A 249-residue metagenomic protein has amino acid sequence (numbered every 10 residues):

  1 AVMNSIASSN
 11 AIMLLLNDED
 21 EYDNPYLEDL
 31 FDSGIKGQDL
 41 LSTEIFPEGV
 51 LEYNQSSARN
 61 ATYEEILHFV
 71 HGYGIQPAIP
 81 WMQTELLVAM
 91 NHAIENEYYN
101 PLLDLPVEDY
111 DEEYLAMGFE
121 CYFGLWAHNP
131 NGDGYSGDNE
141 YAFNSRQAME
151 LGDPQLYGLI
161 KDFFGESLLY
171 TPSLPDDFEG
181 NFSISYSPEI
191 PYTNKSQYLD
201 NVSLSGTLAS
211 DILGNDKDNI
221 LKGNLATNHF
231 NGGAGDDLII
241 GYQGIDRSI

Functional and structural regions predicted by a protein language model:
A1-Y98: Acidic/His-rich structured neighborhood in mature extracellular/periplasmic domains
V2-A7, D104-D109, I249: A general structural signal for short secondary-structure junctions and capping/turn motifs
S9-A11, E112, Y198: Residues that flank catalytic or metal-binding motifs in active/ligand-binding sites
V50, N54-A58, N100-D111, N131 (+2 more regions): Conserved aromatic-histidine-acidic binding/catalytic patches
G74-N131, S136-D138: Post-HExxH zinc-binding segment in Zn-dependent metallohydrolases
F119-Q197: Pan-zinc metallopeptidase signature
P188-I249: Glycine- and aspartate-rich repeat motifs characteristic of hemolysin/RTX-like Ca2+-binding segments in secreted
